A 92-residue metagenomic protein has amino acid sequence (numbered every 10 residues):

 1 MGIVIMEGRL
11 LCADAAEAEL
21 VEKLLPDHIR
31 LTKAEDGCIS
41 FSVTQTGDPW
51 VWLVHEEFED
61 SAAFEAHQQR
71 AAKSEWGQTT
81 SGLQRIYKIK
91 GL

Functional and structural regions predicted by a protein language model:
M1-G2, L92: Absolute protein N-terminus
G2-V4, S81: Short Pro/Gly-enriched coil loops immediately N-terminal to beta-strands
V4, V21, I29-T32: Hydrophobic aliphatic residue packing
V4-L10, S42-Q68: Short, well-ordered beta-strand segments in beta-rich or mixed alpha/beta enzyme and ligand-binding folds
L11-V21: Short, surface-exposed ligand-recognition loops at beta-strand->loop->(often short) alpha-helix junctions that present
D27, L31-I39, E57-L92: An amphipathic, aromatic/His-enriched active-site/gating alpha helix that lines ligand/cofactor pockets
